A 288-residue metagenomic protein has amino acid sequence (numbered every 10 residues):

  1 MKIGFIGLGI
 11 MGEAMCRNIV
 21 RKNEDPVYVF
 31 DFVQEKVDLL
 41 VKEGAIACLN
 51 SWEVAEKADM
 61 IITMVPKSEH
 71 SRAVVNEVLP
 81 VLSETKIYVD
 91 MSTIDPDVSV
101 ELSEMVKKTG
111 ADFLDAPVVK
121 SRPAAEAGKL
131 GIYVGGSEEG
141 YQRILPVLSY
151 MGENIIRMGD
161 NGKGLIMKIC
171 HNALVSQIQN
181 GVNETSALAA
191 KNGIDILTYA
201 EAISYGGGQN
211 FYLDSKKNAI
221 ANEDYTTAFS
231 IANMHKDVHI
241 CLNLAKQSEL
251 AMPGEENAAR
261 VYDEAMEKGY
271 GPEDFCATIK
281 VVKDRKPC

Functional and structural regions predicted by a protein language model:
M1-I62, L82, K86, R122: NAD(P)+-binding Rossmann beta1-loop-alpha1 motif at the extreme N-terminus of oxidoreductases
I3, I94-A173: Rossmann-fold dinucleotide-binding core
V27, A47, F113-L114, I155 (+2 more regions): Hydrophobic beta-strand scaffold residues
F32-V33, K67, S137: Residues in the short beta-alpha loop(s) of Rossmann-like NAD(P)-binding domains
S51-D112: Rossmann-fold NAD(P) dinucleotide-binding segment
K163-C288: Helical "substrate-binding/catalytic lid" subdomain of Rossmann-like NAD(P)-dependent dehydrogenases/reductases
